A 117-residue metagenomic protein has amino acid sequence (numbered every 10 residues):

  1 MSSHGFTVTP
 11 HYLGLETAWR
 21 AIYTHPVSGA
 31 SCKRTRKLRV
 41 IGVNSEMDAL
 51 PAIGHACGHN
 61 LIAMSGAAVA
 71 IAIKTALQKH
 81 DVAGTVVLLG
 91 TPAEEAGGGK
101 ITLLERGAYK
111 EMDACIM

Functional and structural regions predicted by a protein language model:
M1-V86: Acidic/His- and Gly-rich active-site-bordering loop/insert found across diverse amide/peptide-bond hydrolases
A67-M117: Acidic/histidine-rich catalytic neighborhood of metal-dependent amide-processing enzymes
